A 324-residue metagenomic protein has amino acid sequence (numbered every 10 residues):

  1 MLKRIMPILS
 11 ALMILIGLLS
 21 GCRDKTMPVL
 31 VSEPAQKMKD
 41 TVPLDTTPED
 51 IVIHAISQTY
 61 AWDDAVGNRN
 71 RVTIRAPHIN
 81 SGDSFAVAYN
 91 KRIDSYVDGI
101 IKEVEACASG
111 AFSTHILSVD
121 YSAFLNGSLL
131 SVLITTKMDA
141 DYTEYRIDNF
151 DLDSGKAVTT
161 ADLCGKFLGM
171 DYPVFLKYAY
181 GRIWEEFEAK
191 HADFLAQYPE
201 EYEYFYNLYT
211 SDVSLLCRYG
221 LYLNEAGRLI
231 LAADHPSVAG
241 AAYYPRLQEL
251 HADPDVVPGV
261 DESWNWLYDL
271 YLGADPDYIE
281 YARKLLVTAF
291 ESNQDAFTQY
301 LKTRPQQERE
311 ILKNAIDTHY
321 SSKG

Functional and structural regions predicted by a protein language model:
M1-L9: Bacterial N-terminal signal peptides that target proteins for export
K3, C22-D24, K91, T303 (+1 more regions): Short, intrinsically disordered low-complexity segments
R4, Y60, E262-W264: Short, low-complexity intrinsically disordered segments
L12-M13: Repetitive helical segments and hydrophobic/amphipathic motifs
G17-G21: C-terminal motif of bacterial Sec signal peptides marking the signal peptidase cleavage site
C22-V256: Compositionally biased intrinsically disordered regions enriched in Thr/Gly
D253-G324: Non-catalytic all-alpha helical scaffold/repeat segments
